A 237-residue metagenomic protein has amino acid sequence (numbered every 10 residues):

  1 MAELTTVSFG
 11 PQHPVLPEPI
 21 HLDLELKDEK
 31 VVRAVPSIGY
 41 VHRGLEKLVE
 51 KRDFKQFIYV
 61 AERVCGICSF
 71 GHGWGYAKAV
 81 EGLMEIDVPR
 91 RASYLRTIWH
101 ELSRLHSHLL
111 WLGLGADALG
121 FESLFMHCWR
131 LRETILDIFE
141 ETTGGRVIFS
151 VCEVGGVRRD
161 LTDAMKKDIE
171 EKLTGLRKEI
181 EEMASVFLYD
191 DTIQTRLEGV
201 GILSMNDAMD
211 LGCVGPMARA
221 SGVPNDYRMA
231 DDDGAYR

Functional and structural regions predicted by a protein language model:
M1-R237: Active-site bordering "gate/hinge" segments that shape substrate access to catalytic or cofactor-binding pockets
